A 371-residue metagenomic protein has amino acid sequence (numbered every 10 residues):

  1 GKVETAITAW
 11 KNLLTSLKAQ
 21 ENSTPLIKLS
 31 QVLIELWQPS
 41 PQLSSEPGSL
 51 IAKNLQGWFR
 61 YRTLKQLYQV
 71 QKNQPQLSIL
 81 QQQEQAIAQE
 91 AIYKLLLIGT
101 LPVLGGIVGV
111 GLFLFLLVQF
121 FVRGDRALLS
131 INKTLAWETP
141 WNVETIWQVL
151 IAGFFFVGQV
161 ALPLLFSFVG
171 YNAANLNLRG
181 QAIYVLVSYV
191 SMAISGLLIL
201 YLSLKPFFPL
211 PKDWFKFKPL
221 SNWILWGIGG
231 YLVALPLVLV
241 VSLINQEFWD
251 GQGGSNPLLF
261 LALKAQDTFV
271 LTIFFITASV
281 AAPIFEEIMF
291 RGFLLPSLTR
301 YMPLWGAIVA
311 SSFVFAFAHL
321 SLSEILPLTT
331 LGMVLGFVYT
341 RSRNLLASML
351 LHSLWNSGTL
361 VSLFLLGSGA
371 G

Functional and structural regions predicted by a protein language model:
G1-F208, L363-G371: N-terminal, membrane-interfacial amphipathic/helix-forming hydrophobic leader that caps and precedes the first
F113, A161-G170, S195-S203, V233 (+7 more regions): Alpha-helical membrane-inserting segments
I131, L164-Y189, L202-A281, G369-G371: Juxtamembrane helix-loop-helix connectors linking adjacent transmembrane helices in multi-pass membrane enzymes
Q148, L186, I224-I228, T272-I276 (+3 more regions): Hydrophobic alpha-helical transmembrane segments
M192-G196, F274-T277, L328-L335: Hydrophobic core segments of transmembrane alpha-helices in multi-pass, intramembrane catalytic enzymes
I284-M289, F293-L294, S321, L354-G358: Active-site His/Glu-centered metal-binding helix of metallohydrolases
I288-A307, T340-N344: Membrane-interface helix/loop boundary segments of multi-pass membrane proteins
W305-G371: Functionally important transmembrane alpha-helices
